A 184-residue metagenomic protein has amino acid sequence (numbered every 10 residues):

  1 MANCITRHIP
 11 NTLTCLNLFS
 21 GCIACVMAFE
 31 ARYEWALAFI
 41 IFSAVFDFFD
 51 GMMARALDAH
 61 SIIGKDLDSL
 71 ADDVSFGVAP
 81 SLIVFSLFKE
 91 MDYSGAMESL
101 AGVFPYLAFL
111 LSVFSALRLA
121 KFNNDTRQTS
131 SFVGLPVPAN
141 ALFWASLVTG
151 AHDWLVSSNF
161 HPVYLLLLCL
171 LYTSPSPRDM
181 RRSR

Functional and structural regions predicted by a protein language model:
M1-C4, A31-R32, G95-L100, F122-Q128 (+1 more regions): Short juxtamembrane and helix-loop transition motifs at transmembrane-helix boundaries in membrane proteins
M1-F48: Topogenic membrane-insertion module of multi-pass membrane proteins
P10-T14, A56-A120: Multi-pass membrane catalytic core of lipid/isoprenoid biosynthesis enzymes
F19, V45, F49, M53 (+2 more regions): Active-site His/Glu-centered metal-binding helix of metallohydrolases
C25-L37, S81-Y106, L147-P162: Helix-coil boundary and interhelical linker segments in multi-pass alpha-helical membrane proteins
S43-D47, L110-R118, V148, L168-P175: Alpha-helical transmembrane segments of multi-pass membrane proteins
D73-S81, L135-V148: Small-residue-rich segments of transmembrane alpha-helices in multi-pass membrane proteins, especially helix faces
Y172-R184: Single conserved hydrophobic/aromatic residue that forms the stacking wall/gate of nucleotide- or nucleobase-binding
